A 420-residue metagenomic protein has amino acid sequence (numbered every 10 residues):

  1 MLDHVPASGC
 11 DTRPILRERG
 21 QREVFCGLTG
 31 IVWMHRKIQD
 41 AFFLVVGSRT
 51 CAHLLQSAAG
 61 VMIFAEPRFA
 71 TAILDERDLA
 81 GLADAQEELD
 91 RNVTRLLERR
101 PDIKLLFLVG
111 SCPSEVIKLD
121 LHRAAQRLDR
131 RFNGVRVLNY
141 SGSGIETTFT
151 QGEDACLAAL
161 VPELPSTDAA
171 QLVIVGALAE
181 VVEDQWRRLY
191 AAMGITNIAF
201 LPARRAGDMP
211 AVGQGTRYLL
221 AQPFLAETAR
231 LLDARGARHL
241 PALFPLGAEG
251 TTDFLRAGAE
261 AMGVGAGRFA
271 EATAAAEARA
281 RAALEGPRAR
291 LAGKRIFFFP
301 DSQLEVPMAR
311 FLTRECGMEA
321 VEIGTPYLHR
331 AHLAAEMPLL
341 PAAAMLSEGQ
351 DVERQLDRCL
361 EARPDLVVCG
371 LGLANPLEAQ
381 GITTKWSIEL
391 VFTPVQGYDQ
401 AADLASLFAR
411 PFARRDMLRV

Functional and structural regions predicted by a protein language model:
M1-V420: An N-terminal assembly and electron-transfer interface module characteristic of large anaerobic redox and radical
